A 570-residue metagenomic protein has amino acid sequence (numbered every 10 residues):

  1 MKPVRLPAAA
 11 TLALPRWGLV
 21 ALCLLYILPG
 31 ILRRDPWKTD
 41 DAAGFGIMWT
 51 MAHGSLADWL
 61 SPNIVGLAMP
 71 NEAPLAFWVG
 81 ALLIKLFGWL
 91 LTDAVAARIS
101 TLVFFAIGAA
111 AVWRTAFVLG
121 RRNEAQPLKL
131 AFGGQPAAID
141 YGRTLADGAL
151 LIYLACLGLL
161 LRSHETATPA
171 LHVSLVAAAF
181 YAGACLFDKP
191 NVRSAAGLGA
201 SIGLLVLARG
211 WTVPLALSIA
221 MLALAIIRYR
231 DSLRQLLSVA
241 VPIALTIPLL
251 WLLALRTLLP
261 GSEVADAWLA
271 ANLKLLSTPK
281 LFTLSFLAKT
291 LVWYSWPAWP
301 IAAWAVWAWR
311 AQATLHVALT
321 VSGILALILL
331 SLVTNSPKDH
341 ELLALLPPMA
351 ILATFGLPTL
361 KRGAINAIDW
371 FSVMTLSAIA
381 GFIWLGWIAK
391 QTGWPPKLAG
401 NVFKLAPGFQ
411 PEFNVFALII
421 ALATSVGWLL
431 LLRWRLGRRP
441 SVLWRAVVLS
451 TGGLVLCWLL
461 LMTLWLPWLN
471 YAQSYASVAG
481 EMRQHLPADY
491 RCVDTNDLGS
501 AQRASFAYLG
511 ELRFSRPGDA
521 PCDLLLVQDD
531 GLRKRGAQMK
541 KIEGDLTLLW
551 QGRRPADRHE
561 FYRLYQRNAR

Functional and structural regions predicted by a protein language model:
M1-L28, R143, V239-I243: Start-transfer (signal-anchor) and selected internal transmembrane alpha helices of multi-pass inner/ER membrane
Y26, G44-A68, L75, L82-K85: Extracytosolic helix-loop segments that constitute the early lumenal/periplasmic catalytic or substrate-binding loops
G44-G54, A200-H340, P348-I351, I368-F416: Transmembrane-lumen/periplasm boundary regions of multi-pass, lipid-linked membrane glycan transferases
I99-A137, A155, A178: Transmembrane-helix motifs of polytopic, lipid-linked glycan transferases
T144, A179-G197, I202-L205, W309-R310 (+1 more regions): Membrane-interface transmembrane helices that cradle and orient dolichyl/undecaprenyl
G158, H172-D188, M349-L352: Specific aromatic-rich, kink-prone transmembrane helix
G158-L171, G210-W211: Short acidic/glycine- and proline-prone juxtamembrane loop motifs at membrane-interface regions of multi-pass membrane
A421-W434, V442-R567: Short periplasmic/luminal acceptor-recognition loop of GT-C membrane glycosyltransferases, typified by
